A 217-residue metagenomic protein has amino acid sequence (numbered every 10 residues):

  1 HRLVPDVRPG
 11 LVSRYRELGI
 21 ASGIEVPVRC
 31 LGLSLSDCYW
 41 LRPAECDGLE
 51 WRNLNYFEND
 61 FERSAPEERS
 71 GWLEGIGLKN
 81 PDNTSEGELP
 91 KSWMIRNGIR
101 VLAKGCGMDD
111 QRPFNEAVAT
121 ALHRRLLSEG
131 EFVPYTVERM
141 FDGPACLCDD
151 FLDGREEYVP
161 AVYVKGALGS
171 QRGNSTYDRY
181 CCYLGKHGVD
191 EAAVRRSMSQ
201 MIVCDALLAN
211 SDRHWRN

Functional and structural regions predicted by a protein language model:
H1-V203, L207-A209: Phosphate/dinucleotide-binding and metal-coordinating scaffold of catalytic cores in nucleotide-dependent enzymes
H214-N217: Catalytic activation segment of kinase domains across protein kinase-like and atypical kinase folds
